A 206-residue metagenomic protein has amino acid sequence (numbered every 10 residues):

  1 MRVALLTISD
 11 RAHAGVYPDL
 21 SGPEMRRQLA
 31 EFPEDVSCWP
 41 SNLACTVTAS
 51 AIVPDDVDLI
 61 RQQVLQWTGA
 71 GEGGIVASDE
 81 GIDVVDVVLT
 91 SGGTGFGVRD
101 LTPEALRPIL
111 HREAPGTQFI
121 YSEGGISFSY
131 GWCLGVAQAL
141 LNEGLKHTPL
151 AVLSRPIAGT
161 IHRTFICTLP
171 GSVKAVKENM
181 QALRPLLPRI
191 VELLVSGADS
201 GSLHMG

Functional and structural regions predicted by a protein language model:
M1-G206: Non-catalytic beta/alpha edge segments that cap or flank active sites
